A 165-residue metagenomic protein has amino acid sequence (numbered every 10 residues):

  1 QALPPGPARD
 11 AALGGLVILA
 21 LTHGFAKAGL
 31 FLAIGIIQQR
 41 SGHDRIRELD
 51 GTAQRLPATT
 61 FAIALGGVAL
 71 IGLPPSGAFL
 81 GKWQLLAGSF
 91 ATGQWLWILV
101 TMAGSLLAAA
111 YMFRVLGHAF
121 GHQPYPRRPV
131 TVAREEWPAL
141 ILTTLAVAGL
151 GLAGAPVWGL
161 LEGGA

Functional and structural regions predicted by a protein language model:
Q1-A12, G67, G81-I98: Interfacial segments of multi-pass membrane proteins
Q1-R45: Alpha-helical multi-pass transmembrane bundles of energy-transducing inner-membrane proteins
P7-A12, T52-A62, T92-L96, R134-E136: Membrane-interfacial loop-to-helix junctions in multi-pass transporters
L16, A20, I36, A64-G67 (+2 more regions): Hydrophobic alpha-helical transmembrane segments of multi-pass small-molecule transporters/permeases
K27-A33, L96-T131: Predominantly late transmembrane helices and immediately cytosolic-facing juxtamembrane segments
I34-G35, F79-G88, W158-G163: Re-entrant/interfacial helical elements at transmembrane boundaries that shape and gate the permeation pathway
I46, A53-T60, M112-A165: Cytoplasmic/organellar membrane-interface segments at the starts of transmembrane helices in multi-pass inner-membrane
L65-P75, L150: Transmembrane alpha-helix interface/packing and boundary motifs in multi-pass membrane proteins, characterized by
